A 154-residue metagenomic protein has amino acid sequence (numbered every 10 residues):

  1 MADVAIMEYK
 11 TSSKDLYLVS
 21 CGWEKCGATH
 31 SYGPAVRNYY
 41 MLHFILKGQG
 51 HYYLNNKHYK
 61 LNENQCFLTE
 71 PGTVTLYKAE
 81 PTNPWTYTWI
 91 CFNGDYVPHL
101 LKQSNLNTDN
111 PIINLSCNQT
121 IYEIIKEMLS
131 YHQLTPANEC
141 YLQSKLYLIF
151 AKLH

Functional and structural regions predicted by a protein language model:
M1-C66, S104-P111: Generic protein-terminus/edge-of-domain signal
A28, G50-H51, F67, G72-Y77 (+1 more regions): Histidine-centered metal-chelating micro-motifs
H58, G72-Y96: Ligand-binding loop in jelly-roll beta-barrel domains
H58, L100, A137-E139: Hydrophobic/aromatic-rich alpha-helical bundle segments in the mid-to-C-terminal region
N62, P98-H99: DNA-contacting interfaces and partner/effector-binding or oligomerization modules in DNA-centric proteins
L76, P111-I112: Conserved beta-strand positions that form and line the central face of beta-propeller blades
E80, Q103-S104: Residue-level signal for well-ordered alpha-helical positions
D95, L115-H154: An amphipathic alpha-helical interaction segment
